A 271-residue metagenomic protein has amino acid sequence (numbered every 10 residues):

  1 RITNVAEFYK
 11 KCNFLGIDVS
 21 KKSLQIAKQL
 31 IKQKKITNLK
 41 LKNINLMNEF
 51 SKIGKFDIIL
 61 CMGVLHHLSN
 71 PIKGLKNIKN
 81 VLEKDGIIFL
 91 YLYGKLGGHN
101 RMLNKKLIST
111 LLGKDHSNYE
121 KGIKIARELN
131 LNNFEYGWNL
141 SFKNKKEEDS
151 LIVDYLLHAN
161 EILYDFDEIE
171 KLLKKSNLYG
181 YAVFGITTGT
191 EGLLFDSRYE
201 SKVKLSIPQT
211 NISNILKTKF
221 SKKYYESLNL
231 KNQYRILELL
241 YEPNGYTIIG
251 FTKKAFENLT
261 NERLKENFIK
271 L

Functional and structural regions predicted by a protein language model:
R1-E49: Class I SAM-dependent methyltransferase SAM/SAH-binding core
K11-C12, E83-G86: A short helix->loop->beta-strand "cap" motif at the edges of active sites that frequently abuts
M47-I59: A short acidic, Gly/Pro-enriched loop at the edge of an enzyme's catalytic core that lines a small-molecule cofactor
I53-F56, H99-K105, L194-S197: Short aromatic-enriched loop/helix-cap "lid" or pocket-rim segments at secondary-structure transitions that line
D57-P71, G94: A short SAM/SAH-binding and catalytic strip from SAM-dependent methyltransferases
I72-K84: A short glycine-rich, Lys/Arg-flanked "PGG" loop and its adjoining helix->strand segment in the class I
I87-G137: Conserved class I S-adenosyl-L-methionine
E135-L271: Rossmann-like AdoMet/SAM-dependent catalytic core
